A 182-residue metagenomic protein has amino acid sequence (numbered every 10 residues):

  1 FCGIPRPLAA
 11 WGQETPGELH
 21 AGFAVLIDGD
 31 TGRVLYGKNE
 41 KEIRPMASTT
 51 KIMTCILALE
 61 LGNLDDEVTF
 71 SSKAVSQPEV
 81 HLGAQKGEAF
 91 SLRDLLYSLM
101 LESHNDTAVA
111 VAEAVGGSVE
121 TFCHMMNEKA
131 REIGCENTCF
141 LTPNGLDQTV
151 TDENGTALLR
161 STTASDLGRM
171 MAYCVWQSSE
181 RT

Functional and structural regions predicted by a protein language model:
C2-G168, C174-S178: Active-site-adjacent loops and short helices of periplasmic peptidoglycan-processing enzymes
E180-T182: A penicillin-recognizing enzyme superfamily signal
